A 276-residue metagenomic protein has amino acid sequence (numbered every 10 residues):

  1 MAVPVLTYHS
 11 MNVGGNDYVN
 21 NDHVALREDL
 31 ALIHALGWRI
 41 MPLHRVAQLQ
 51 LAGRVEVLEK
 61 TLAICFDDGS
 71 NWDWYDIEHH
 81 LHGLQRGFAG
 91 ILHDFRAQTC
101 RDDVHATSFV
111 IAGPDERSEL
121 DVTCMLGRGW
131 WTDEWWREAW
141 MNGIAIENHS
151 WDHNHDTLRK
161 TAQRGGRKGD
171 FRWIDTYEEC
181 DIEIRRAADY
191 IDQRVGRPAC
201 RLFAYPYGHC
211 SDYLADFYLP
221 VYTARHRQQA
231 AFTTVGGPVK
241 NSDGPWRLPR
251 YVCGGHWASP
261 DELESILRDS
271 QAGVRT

Functional and structural regions predicted by a protein language model:
M1-C65, S70-D76, D156-T276: C-terminal active-site subregion of NodB/CE4 polysaccharide deacetylases
N20-H34, H79-H93, C124-E134: Aromatic- and glycine-enriched glycan-recognition loops and surfaces that form the carbohydrate-binding subsites
V24-L26, F95-R96, S108-I111, S118 (+1 more regions): N-terminal pro-sequences and low-complexity stem/linker regions of secreted or lumenal proteins
H34, R54-V55, H93-D103, L126-N148 (+2 more regions): Acidic (Asp/Glu)-rich catalytic clusters
T61, H105-T107, A145, A230: Proline-centered loop/turn at the N-terminus of a beta-strand
W74-T99, V104-F109: A short alpha/beta connector and helix-capping loop motif
S108-R164, T176: Active-site cradle of extracellular carbohydrate-active enzymes
